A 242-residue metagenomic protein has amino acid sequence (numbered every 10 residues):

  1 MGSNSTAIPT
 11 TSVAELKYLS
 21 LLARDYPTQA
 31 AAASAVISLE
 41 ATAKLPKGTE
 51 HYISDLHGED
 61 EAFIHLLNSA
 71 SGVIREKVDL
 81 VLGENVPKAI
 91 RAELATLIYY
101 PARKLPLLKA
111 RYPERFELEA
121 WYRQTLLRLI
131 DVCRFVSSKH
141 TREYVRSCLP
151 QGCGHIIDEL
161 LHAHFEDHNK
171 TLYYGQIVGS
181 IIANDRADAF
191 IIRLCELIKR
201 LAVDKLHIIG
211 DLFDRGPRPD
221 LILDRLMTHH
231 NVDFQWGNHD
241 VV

Functional and structural regions predicted by a protein language model:
M1-V242: Feature recognizes metal-dependent phosphohydrolase scaffolds
